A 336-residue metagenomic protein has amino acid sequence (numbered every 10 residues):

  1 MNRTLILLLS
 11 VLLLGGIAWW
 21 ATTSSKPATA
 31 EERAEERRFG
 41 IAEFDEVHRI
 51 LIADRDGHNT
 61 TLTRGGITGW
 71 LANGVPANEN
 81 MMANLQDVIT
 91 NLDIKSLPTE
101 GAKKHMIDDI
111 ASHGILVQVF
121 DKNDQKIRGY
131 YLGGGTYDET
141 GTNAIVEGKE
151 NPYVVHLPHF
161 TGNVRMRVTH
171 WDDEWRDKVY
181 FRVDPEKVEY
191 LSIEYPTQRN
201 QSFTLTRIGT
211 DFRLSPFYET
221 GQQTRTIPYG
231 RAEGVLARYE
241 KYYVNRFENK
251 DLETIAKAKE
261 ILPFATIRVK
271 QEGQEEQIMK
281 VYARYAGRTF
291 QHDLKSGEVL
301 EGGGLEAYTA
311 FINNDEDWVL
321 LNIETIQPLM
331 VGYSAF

Functional and structural regions predicted by a protein language model:
M1-F336: Soluble, acidic/polar mature domains that operate outside membranes
